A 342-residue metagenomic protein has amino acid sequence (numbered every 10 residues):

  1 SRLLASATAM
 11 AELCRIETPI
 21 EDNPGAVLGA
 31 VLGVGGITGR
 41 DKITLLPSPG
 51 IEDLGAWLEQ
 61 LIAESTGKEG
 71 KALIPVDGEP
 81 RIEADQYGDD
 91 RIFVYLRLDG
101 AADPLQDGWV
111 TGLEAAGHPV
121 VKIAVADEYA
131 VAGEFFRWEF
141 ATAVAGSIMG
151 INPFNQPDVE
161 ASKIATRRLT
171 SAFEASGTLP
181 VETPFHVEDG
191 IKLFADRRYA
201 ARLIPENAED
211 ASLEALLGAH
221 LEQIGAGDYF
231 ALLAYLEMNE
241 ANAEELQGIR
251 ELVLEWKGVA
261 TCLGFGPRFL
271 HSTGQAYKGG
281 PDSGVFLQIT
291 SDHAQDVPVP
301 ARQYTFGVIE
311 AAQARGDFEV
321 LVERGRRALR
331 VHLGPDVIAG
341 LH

Functional and structural regions predicted by a protein language model:
S1-V94, D99-P104, A130-E251: Active-site phosphate/pyrophosphate-binding segments
S65-P80, P119-V131, G258-F269, V331-P335: A generic structural motif
Y95-V125: Phosphate/diphosphate-binding loops
H118, E128, A143, S147-P153 (+2 more regions): Ligand-binding clefts of soluble mixed alpha/beta catalytic domains
I123-V125, L252-V253, G284-T290, F306-D317: Low-complexity, glycine/alanine/valine/leucine- and proline-rich hydrophobic stretches
N155, E160, L179-V181, Y199 (+4 more regions): C-terminal amphipathic alpha-helical interaction region
I249-G279: Amphipathic alpha-helical packing elements
P267-Q303: Conserved, well-ordered active-site substructure
